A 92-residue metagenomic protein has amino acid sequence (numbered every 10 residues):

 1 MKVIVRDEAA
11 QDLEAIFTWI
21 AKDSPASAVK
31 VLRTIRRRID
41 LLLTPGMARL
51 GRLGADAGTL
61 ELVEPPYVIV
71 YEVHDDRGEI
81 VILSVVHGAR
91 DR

Functional and structural regions predicted by a protein language model:
M1-K2, R92: Absolute protein N-terminus
K2-T59, D75-R77: Basic, Lys/Arg-enriched alpha-helical interface segments
G58-E61, I69: A beta-hairpin/wing motif
Y67-V68, E72-R92: Enriched for short, Lys/Arg-rich terminal
